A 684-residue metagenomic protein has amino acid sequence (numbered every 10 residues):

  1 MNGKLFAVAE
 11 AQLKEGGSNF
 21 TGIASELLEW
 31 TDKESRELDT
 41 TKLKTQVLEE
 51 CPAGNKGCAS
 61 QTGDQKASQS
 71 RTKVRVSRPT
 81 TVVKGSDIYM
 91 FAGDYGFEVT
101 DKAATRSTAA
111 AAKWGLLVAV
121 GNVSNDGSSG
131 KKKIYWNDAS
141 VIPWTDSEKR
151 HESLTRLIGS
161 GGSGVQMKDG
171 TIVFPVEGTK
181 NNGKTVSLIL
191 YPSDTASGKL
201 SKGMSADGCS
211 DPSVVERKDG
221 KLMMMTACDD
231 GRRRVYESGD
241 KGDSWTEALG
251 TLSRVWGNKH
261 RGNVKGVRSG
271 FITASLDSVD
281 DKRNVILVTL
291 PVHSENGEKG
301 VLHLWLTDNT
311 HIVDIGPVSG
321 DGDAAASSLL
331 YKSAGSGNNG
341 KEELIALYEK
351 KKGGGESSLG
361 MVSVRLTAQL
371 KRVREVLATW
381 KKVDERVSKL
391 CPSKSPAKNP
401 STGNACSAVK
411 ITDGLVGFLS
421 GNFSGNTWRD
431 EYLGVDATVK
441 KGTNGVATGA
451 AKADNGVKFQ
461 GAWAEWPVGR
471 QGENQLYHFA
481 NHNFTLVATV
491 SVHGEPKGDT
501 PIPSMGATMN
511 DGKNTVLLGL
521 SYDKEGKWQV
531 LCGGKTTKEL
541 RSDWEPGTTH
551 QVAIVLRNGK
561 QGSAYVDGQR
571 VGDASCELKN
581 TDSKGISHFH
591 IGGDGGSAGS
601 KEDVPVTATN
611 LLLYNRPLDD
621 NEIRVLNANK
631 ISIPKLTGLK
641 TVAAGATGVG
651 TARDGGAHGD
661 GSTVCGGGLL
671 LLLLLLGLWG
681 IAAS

Functional and structural regions predicted by a protein language model:
M1-V74, V82-L157, V165-V267, T273-D323 (+2 more regions): Beta-rich carbohydrate-recognition and catalytic domains
Q65-S68, Q529-Q551: Short, aromatic/His-centered strand-loop micro-motif at the edge of beta-sheets
S86, T548-S563: Localized edge beta-strand/strand-to-loop motifs within extracellular or lumenal beta-rich domains
K371-L415, S424-E431, A608-A646: Extended recognition patches within non-cytosolic domains
V409-L415, G472-L486, R541-T548, D582 (+1 more regions): Extracellular/lumenal carbohydrate-interaction signature centered on repeated Trp-anchored short motifs
V416, W428-K441, A453-D454, K458-Q529 (+3 more regions): Extracellular glycan-recognition modules
D523-E525, A574-T607, L675: Flexible glycan-contacting loops in extracellular carbohydrate-active proteins
G638-L669: C-terminal GPI-anchoring signal of eukaryotic secretory precursors
